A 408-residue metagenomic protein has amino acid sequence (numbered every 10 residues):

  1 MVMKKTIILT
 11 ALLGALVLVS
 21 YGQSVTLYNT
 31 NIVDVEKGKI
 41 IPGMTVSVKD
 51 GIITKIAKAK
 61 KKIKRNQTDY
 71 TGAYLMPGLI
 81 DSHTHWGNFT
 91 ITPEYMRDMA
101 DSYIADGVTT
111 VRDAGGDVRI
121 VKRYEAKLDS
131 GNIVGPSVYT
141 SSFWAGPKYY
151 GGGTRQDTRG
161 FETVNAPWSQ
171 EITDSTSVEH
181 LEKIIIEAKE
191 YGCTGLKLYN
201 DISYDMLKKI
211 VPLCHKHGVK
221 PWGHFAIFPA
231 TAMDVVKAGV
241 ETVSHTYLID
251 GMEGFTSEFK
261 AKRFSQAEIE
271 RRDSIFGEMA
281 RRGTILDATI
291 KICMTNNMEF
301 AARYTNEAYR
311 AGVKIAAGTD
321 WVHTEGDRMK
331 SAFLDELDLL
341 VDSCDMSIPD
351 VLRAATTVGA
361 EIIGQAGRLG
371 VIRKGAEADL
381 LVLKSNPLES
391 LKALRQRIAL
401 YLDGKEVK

Functional and structural regions predicted by a protein language model:
M1-S24: Bacterial Sec-dependent N-terminal signal peptides
T30, V46, G51, G72 (+13 more regions): Divalent metal-coordination and catalytic microenvironments
I32, E36-M76: Histidine-rich, glycine-flanked metal-binding segment
Y70, Y74-S82, Y95-W222, E241-T246 (+2 more regions): Divalent-metal coordination cores built from histidine and acidic residues
T90-P93, V121, T231-G239, E253-E258 (+3 more regions): Histidine/acidic-residue-rich catalytic or RNA/ligand-binding cores of hydrolases and nuclease-related proteins
A226-I227, T246-G251, K405-E406: Short, acidic/turn-prone active-site loops that include or flank metal/cofactor- and phosphate-binding residues
F300-N386: His/Asp/Glu-enriched, well-ordered alpha-helical/loop segment that forms or immediately abuts the divalent-metal
